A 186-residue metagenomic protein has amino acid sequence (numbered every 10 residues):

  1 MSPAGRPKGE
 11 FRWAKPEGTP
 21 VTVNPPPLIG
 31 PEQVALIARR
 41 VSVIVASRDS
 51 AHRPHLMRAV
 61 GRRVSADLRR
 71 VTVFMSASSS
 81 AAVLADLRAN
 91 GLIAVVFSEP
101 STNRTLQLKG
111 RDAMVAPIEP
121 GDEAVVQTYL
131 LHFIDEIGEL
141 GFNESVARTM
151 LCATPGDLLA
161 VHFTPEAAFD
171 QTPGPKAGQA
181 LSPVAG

Functional and structural regions predicted by a protein language model:
S2-P27: Short, compositionally biased leader-like segments
F11-W13, R104-G186: Charged, gly/pro-rich active-site loop segments
G18-S42: Short, basic/aromatic recognition patches
E32-V34, L84, R148-A153: A generic local secondary-structure boundary/capping motif
A38-S76, L106-Q107: Short beta-strand segments
S47, M75, F97-E99, T164-A167: Short, structured patches in soluble enzyme cores that scaffold and shape functional sites
G61-N103: A short mixed-secondary-structure module that forms the rim of ligand-binding clefts
